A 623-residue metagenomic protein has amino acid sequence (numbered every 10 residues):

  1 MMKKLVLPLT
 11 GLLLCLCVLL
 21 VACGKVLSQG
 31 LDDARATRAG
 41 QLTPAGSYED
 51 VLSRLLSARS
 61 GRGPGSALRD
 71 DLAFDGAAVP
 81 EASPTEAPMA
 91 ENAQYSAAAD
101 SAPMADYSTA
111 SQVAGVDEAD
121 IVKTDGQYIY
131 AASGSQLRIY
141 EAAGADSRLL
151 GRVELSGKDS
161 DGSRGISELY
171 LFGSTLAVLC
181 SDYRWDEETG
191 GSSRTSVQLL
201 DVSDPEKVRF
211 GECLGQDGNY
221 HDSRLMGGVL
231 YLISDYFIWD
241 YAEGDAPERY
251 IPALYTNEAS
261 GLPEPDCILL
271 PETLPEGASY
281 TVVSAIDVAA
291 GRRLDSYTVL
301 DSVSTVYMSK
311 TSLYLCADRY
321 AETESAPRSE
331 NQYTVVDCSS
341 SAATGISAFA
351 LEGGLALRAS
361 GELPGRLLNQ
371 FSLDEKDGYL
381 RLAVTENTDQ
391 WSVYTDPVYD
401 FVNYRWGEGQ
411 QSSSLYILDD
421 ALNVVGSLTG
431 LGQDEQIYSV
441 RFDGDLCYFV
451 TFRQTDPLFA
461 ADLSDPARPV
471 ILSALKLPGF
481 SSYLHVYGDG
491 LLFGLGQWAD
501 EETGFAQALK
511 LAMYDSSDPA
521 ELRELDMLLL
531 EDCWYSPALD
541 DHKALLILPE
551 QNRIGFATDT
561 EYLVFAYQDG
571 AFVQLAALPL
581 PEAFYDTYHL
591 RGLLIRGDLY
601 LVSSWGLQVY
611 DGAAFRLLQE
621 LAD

Functional and structural regions predicted by a protein language model:
M1-L5: Positively charged n-region of N-terminal signal peptides that target proteins for export
L7-V26: Sec-dependent N-terminal signal peptides of Gram-positive bacterial secreted proteins and lipoproteins
C23-D623: Beta-sheet-rich non-transmembrane sensory/scaffold domains
